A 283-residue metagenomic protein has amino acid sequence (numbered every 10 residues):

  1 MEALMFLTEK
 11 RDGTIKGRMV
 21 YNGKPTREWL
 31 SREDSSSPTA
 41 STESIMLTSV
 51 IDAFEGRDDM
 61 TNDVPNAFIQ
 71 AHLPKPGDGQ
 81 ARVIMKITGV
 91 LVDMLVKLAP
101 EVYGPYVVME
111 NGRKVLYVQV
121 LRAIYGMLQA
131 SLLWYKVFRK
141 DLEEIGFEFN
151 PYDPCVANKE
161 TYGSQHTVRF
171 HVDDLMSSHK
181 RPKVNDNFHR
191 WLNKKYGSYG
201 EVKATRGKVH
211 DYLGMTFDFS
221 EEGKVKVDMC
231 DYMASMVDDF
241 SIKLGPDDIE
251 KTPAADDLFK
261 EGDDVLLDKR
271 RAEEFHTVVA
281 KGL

Functional and structural regions predicted by a protein language model:
M1-L283: Long, low-complexity, charge-biased intrinsically disordered regions
